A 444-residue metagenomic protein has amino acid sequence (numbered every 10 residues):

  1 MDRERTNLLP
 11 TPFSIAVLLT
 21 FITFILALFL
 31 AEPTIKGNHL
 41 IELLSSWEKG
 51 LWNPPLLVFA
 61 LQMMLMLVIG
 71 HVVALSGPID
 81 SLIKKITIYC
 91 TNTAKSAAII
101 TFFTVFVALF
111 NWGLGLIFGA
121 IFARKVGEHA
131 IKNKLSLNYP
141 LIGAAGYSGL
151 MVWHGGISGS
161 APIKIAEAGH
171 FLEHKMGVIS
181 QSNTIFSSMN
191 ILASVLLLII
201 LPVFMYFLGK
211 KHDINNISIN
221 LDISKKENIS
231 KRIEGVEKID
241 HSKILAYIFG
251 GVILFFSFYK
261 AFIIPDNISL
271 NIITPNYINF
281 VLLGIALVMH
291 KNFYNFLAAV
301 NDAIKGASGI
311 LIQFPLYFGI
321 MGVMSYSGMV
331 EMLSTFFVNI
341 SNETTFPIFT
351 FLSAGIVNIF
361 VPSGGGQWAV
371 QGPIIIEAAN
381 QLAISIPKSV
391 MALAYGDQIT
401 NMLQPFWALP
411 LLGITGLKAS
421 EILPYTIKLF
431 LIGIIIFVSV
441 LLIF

Functional and structural regions predicted by a protein language model:
M1-L65, F186-I199, V203-G309, Q313 (+1 more regions): Hydrophobic transmembrane alpha-helices of multi-pass small-molecule transporters
T11, W52-A60, T87-I99, K132-L141 (+4 more regions): Membrane-interfacial loop-to-helix junctions in multi-pass transporters
P12-A27, P140-I163, Q313-Y317: Hydrophobic alpha-helical membrane-insertion segments
G50, P54-L56, L61-A168, F360: Early transmembrane hairpin of solute transport permeases
A74-I99, K210-K231, I310, Y317 (+1 more regions): Cytoplasmic juxtamembrane regions at transmembrane-helix boundaries
Y89-F122, L311-S327, V338-E377, A394: Hydrophobic alpha-helical transmembrane segments of multi-pass integral membrane proteins, predominantly secondary
A94-A108, N133-I157, G177, Q181-S182 (+2 more regions): Alpha-helical transmembrane segments of multi-pass membrane proteins
A123-N215, A408-V440: Membrane-core helix-loop-helix motifs of multi-pass transport proteins
